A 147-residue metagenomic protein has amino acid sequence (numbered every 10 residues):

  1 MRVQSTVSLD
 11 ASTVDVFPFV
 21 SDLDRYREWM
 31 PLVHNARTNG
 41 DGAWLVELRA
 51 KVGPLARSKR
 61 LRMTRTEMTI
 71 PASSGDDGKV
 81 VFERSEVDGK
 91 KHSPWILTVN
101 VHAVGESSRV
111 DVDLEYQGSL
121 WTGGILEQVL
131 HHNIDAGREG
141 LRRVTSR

Functional and structural regions predicted by a protein language model:
M1, A72-S74, S146-R147: Short, low-complexity, intrinsically disordered N-terminal peptides in bacterial proteins
M1-A43: Hydrophobic ligand-binding cavity/cleft-lining segments
S21, R60, I96, G124-I125: Generic recognition of short, well-ordered alpha-helical segments
R27, R37, K51-R109, E115-Q117: Hydrophobic-ligand binding "helix-grip"
W44-A50: Ser/Thr-rich, low-complexity intrinsically disordered terminal regions
E115-R147: A conserved amphipathic terminal alpha-helix motif
